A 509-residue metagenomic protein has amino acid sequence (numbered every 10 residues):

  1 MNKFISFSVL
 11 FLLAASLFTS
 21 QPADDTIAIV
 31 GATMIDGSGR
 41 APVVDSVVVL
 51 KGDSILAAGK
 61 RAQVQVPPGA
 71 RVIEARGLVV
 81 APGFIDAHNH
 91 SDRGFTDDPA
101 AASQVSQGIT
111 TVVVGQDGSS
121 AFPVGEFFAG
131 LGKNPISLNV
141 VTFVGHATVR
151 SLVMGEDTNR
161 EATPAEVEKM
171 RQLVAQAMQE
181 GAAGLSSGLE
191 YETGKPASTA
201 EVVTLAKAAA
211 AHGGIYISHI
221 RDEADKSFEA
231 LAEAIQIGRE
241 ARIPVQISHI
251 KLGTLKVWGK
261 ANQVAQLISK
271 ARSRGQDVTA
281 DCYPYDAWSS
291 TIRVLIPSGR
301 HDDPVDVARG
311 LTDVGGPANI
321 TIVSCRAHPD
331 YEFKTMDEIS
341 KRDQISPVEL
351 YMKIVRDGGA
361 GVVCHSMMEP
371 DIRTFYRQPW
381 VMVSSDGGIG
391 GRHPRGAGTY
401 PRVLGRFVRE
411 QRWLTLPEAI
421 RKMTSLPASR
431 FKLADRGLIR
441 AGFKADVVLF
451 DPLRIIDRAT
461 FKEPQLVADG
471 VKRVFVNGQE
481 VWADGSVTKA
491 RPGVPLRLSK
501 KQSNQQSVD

Functional and structural regions predicted by a protein language model:
F4-S6, F18-S46, K51-G52, L56-R61 (+2 more regions): Active-site microenvironment of metallo-dependent hydrolases
F11-T19: Hydrophobic h-region of N-terminal signal peptides that target proteins for export in Gram-negative bacteria
A70, E74-L131: Metal-associated gating/positioning segment near the N- to mid-region
D86, T111-V114, V141-T142, I217 (+2 more regions): Structural recognition of the beta-strand scaffold that forms the well-ordered cores of secreted hydrolase catalytic
P135, V203-G214: Alpha-helix-loop-beta-strand connector modules within alpha/beta enzyme cores
V140, G181, H219: Conserved, mostly hydrophobic/aromatic
F143-V144, T148, L152, E156-P164 (+7 more regions): Active-site neighborhoods of metal-dependent hydrolases
